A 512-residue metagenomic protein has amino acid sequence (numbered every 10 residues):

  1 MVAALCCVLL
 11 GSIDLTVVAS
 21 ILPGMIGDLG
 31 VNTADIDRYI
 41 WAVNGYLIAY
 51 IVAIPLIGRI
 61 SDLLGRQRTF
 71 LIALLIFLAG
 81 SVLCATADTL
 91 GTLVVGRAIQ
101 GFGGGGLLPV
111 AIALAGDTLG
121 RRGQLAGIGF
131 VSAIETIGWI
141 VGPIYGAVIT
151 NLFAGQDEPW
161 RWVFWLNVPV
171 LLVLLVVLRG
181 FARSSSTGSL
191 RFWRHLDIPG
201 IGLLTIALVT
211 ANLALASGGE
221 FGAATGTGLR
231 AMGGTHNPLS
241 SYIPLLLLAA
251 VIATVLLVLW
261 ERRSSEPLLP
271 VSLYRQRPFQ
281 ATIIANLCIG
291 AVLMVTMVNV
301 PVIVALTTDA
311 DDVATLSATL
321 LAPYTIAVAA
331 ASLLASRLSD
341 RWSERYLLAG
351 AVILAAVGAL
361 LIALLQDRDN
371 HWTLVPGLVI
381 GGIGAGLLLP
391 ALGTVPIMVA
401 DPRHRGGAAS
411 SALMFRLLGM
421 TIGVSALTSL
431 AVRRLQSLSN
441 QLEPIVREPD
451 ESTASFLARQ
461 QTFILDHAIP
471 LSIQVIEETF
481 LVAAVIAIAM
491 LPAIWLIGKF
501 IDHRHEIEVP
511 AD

Functional and structural regions predicted by a protein language model:
M1-C6, A182-T187, S240, L256 (+2 more regions): Transmembrane-helix exit segments and adjacent C-terminal regions of multi-pass membrane proteins
V2-S20, V43, N237-L246, A253 (+2 more regions): 12-transmembrane solute porter fold
I21-V52, T315-T319: Extracellular/periplasmic helix-loop-helix junction of adjacent transmembrane segments in MFS-like secondary
G24, P55-R59, L63, V148 (+1 more regions): Membrane-interface helix termini in secondary transporters
R38, G123-F130, L316, H404-S411 (+1 more regions): Cytoplasmic loop-to-transmembrane helix junctions
V43-G58, L108-A113, A322-A335: Central cavity-lining transmembrane alpha-helices of secondary-active solute carriers, predominantly the Major
D62-G200: Helix-loop-helix hairpins in multi-pass membrane proteins, especially solute transporters
L152-I284, L471: Hydrophobic transmembrane-helix bundles of small-molecule transporters
